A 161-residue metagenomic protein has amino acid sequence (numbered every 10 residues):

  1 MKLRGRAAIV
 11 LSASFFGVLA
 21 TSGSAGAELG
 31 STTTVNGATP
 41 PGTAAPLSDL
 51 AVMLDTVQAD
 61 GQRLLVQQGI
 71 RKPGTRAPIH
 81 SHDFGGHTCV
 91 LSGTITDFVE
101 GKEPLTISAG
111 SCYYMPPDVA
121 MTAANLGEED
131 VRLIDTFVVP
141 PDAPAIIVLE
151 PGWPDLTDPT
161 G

Functional and structural regions predicted by a protein language model:
K2-I9, F16-L65, L149-G161: A short, N-terminal "cap"/entry segment at the start of jelly-roll beta-barrel domains of the cupin/DSBH fold
P40, L105-S108, C112-P116, E128 (+1 more regions): All-alpha RGS (Regulator of G-protein Signaling) helical domain and cognate RGS-like helical scaffolds
A59, R71-P73, G101-D118: Short acidic-glycine-tyrosine-enriched beta hairpin
Q62, G74-C89: A short beta-loop-beta micro-motif enriched in histidine and acidic residues
V66-Q68, H87, C112-Y114, D135-T136: Conserved hydrophobic/aromatic beta-strand scaffold that supports enzyme active sites
A77-H82, V99, A124-L126: Short histidine-centered beta-strand/loop micro-motifs that create catalytic or ligand/metal-coordination sites
H82-G101, S111: Glycine- and acidic-residue-biased ligand/ion/polar-headgroup-sensing regions
P117-P144: Ligand-binding loop in jelly-roll beta-barrel domains
